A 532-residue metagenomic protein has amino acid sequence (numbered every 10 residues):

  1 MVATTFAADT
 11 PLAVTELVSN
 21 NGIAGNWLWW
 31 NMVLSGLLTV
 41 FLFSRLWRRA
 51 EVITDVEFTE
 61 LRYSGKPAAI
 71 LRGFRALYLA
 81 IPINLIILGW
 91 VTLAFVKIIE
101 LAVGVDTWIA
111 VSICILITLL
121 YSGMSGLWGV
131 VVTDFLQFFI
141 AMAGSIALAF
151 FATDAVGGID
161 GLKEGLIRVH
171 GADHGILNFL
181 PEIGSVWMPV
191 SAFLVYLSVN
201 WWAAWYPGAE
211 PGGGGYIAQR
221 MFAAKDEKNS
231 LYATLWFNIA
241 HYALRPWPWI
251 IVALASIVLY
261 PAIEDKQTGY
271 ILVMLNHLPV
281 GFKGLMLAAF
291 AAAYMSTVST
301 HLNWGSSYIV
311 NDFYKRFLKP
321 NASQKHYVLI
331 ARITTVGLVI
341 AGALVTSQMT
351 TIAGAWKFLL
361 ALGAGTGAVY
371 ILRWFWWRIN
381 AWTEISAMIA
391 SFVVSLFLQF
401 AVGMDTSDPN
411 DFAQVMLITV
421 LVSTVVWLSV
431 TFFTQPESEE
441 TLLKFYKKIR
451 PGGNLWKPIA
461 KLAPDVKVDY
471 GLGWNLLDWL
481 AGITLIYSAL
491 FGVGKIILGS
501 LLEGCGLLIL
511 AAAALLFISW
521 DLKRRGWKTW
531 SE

Functional and structural regions predicted by a protein language model:
M1-E532: Membrane-embedded helix-loop-helix hairpins and adjacent transmembrane boundary segments in multi-pass transporters
